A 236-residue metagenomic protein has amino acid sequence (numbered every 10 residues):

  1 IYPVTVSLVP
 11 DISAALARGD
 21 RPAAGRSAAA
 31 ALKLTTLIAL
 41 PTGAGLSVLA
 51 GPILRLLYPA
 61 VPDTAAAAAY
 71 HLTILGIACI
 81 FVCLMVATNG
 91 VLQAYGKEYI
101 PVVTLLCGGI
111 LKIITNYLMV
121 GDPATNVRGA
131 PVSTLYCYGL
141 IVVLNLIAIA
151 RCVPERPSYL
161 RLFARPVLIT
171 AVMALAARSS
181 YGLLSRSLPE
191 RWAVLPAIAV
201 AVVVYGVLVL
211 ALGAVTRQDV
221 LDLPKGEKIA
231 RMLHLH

Functional and structural regions predicted by a protein language model:
I1-A14, V82, V86, M173 (+2 more regions): Transmembrane helical elements of multi-pass membrane transporters/channels
I1-L32, N89-V91: Helix-loop junctions and terminal segments of transmembrane helices in multi-pass membrane transport/translocation
S27-V48, V127-C152, P166-V167: Short alpha-helical transmembrane segments in multi-pass integral membrane proteins
S47-C79, A124, R128: Interfacial segments at transmembrane-helix termini and the short loops linking adjacent helices
I77-C107, Y117-L118: Membrane-interface junctions at transmembrane-helix termini in multi-pass inner-membrane proteins
T88-G96, L146-L162, V215-Q218: Alpha-helical transmembrane segments
Y99-V102, L106-A150, P157, L175 (+2 more regions): Membrane-interface helix-loop junctions in multi-pass transport and translocation proteins
R178-H236: Membrane-proximal transmembrane or re-entrant/amphipathic helices at the cytosolic face
